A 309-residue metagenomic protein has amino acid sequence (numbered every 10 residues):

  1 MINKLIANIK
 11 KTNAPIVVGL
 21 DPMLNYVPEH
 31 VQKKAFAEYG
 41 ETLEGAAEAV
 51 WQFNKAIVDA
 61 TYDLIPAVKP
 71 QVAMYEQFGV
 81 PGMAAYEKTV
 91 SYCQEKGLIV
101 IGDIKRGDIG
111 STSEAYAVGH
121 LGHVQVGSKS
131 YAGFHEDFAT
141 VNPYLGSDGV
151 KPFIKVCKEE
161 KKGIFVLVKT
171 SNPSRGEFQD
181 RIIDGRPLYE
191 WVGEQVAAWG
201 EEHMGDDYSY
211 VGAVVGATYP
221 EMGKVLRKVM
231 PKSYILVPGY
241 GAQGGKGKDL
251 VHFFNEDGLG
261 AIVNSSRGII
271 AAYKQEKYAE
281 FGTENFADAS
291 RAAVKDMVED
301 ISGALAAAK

Functional and structural regions predicted by a protein language model:
M1-A60, A279-F281: N-terminal glycine-rich anion-binding loop in soluble enzyme alpha/beta folds
T12-I16, D63-P66, K96-L98, F134-D137 (+4 more regions): Short, well-ordered coil/turn segments that N-cap beta-strands
V18, V68, D103, A139 (+2 more regions): Conserved, mostly hydrophobic/aromatic
G45-A46, K69-G82: Glycine-rich, proline-tolerant flexible connector loops at the mouths of alpha/beta enzymes
V58-I65, Y92-E95, I154-E159, R227-M230 (+1 more regions): Acidic (Asp/Glu)-rich catalytic clusters
I104, D108-V211: Conserved anion-binding
A213, A217-N264, G268-Q275: A C-terminal functional module that forms or caps the active site or interfaces directly with catalytic machinery
G260-K309: C-terminal functional extensions of proteins
